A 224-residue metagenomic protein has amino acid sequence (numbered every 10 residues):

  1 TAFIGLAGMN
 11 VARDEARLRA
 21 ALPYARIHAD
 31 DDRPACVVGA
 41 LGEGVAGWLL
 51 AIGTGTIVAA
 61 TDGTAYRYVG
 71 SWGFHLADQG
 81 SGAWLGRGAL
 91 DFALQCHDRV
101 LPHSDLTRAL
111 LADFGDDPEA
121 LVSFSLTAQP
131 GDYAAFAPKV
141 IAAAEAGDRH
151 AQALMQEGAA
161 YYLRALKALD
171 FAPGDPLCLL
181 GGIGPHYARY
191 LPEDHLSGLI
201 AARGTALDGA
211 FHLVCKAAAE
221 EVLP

Functional and structural regions predicted by a protein language model:
T1-A29, L41, L126: Short beta-strand-loop/turn "lid" adjacent to the catalytic site in phosphate-handling enzymes
F3-M9, I52-G55, G174-G184: Glycine-rich beta-strand-to-loop/alpha-helix junction loops that act as flexible
R13-A16, G39-A40, A59-T61, A188-Y190: Short glycine-/acidic-enriched loop or helix-start segments at secondary-structure transitions that form or flank
R19-P23, A65-G73, L191-G198: Glycine/charged-rich beta-loop-alpha catalytic/anionic-binding loops adjacent to active sites
A25-L49, A65: Conserved phosphate-binding catalytic cores of ATP/NTP-utilizing and phosphoryl-transfer enzymes
I27-A29, A51, Y68-V69, S197-G204: Short hydrophobic/aromatic-enriched beta-strand-loop microsegments
A40-G47, L90-P224: ATP-binding/phosphotransfer module of carbohydrate and carboxylate kinases, centering on a glycine-rich
G44-C96: Glycine-rich phosphate-binding loop of actin/hexokinase-like ATP-binding domains
